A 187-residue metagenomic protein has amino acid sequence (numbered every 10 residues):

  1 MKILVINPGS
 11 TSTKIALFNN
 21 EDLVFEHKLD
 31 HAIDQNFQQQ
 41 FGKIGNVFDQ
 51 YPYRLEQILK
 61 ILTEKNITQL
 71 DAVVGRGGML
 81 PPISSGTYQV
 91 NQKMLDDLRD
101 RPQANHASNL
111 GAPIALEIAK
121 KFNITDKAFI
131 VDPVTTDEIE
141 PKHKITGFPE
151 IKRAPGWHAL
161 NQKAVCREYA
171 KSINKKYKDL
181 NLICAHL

Functional and structural regions predicted by a protein language model:
M1, L17-D22, E64-A72: Solvent-exposed, well-ordered amphipathic alpha-helical segments that flank/support binding or catalytic loops
M1-I3, G78-A185: Nucleotide/phosphate-binding catalytic cleft detector across ATP-hydrolyzing and phosphate-transferring enzymes
I3-V47: Short glycine-rich, Thr/Ser-proximal phosphate-binding strand/loop in the N-terminal lobe of ATP-dependent enzymes
P8, A185-L187: Glycine/serine-rich anion-binding loops at beta->alpha junctions that coordinate negatively charged ligand groups
I15, R76-M79: Active-site-adjacent structural elements in enzyme catalytic cores
F18, V24, T68, N123-T125 (+1 more regions): Short, well-ordered coil/turn elements that cap or connect secondary structure elements
D22-F25, G45-Q50, Q92-L95, G147-I151: Short, low-complexity, polar/charged sequence segments that are solvent-exposed and flexible
D30-Q69, V74: Conserved active-site "lid/cap" helical segment
